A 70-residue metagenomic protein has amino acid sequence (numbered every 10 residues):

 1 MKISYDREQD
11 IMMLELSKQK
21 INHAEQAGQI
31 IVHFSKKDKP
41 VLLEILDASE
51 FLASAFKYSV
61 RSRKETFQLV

Functional and structural regions predicted by a protein language model:
M1-V70: Small, basic N-terminal interaction modules of short regulatory proteins
